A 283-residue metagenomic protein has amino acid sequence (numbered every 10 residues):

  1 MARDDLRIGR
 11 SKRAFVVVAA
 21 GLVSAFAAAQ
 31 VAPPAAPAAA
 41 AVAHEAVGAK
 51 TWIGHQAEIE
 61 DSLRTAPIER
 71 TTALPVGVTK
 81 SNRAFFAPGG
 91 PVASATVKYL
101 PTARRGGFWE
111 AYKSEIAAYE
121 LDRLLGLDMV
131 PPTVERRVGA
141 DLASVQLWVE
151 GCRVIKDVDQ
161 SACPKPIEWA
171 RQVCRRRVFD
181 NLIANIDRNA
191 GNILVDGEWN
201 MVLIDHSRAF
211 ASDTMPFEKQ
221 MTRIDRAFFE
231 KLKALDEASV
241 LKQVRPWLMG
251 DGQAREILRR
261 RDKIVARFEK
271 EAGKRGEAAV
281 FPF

Functional and structural regions predicted by a protein language model:
D4-V18: Bacterial N-terminal signal peptides that target proteins for export
V16-F26: Bacterial N-terminal signal peptides
A25-P75, S81, G89, G252-F283: Regulatory N- and C-terminal appendages and interdomain linkers associated with kinase/kinase-like NTP transferase
R64-P164, N181, N185: Conserved ATP-binding subdomain of kinase catalytic cores across diverse folds
A84-F86, V97, Q172-A209, I257: Active-site acidic catalytic loop and adjacent metal/ATP-binding pocket of ATP-dependent phosphoryl transfer enzymes
A87, V195-F283: C-terminal catalytic region of ATP-dependent kinase domains
G139-L182, T222, A234-Q243, W247 (+2 more regions): ATP-dependent phospho-/nucleotidyl transfer catalytic cores
K156-D159, R188-I193, T214-M215: A short secondary-structure junction signal
